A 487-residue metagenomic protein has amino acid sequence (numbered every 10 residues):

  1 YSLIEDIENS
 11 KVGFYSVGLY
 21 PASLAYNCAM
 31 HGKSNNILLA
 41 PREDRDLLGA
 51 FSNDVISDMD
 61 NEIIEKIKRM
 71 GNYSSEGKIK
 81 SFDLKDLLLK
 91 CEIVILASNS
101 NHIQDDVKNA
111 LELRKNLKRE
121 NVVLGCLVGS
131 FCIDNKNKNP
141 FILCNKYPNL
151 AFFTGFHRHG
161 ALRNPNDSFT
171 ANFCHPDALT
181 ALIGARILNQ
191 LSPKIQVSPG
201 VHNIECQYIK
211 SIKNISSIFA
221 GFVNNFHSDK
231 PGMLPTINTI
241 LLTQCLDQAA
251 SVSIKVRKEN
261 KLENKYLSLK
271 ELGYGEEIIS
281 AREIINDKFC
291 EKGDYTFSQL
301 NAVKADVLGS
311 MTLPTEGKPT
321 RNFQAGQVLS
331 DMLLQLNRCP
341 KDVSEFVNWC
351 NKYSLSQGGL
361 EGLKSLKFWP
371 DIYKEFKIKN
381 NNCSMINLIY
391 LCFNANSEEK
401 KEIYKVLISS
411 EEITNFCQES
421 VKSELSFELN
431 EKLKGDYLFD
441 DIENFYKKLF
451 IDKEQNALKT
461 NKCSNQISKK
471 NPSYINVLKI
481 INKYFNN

Functional and structural regions predicted by a protein language model:
Y1-D83, I93, S420-L429, L433 (+3 more regions): NAD(P)+-binding Rossmann beta1-loop-alpha1 motif at the extreme N-terminus of oxidoreductases
Y15, L19-S23, N101-D105, K138 (+13 more regions): Conserved active-site and cofactor/substrate-binding residues in soluble primary-metabolism enzymes
G77, L84, L88-T170, A181-R186: Rossmann-like NAD(P)(H) cofactor-binding subdomain of soluble oxidoreductases
N109, L113, N145-N149, S168-T296: Internal alpha-helical scaffold of NAD(P)-dependent oxidoreductase catalytic cores
C126, L150-T154, Q196-V201, S384-M385: General beta-strand structural signal in soluble alpha/beta enzymes
S211, P314-N486: NAD(P)-dependent dehydrogenase/reductase Rossmann-like domain
I212, V307-S310: A structural signal for small-residue-enriched, beta-sheet-centric alpha/beta enzyme cores and oligomeric scaffold folds
G273-E276, Q299-V307: An accessory alpha-helical subdomain
